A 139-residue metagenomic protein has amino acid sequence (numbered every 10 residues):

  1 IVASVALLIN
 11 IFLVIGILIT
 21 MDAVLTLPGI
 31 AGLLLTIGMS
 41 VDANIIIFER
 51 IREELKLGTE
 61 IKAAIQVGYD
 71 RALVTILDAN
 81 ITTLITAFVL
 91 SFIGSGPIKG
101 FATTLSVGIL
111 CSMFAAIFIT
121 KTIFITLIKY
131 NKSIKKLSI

Functional and structural regions predicted by a protein language model:
I1-A3, M39-N44, L77-N80: Short helix-coil transition sites and intra-membrane helix breaks within transmembrane domains of multi-pass
I1-P28, F92-P97: Interfacial segments of transmembrane alpha-helices in multi-pass membrane proteins
A6, D22, I30, M39-S40 (+2 more regions): Short, ordered loop/turn segments at secondary-structure junctions
L7-I11, I30-N44, F88, V107-L110: Hydrophobic transmembrane alpha-helices
G16, E53-I139: Hydrophobic alpha-helical transmembrane segments of membrane transport and translocation systems, primarily multi-pass
P28, L35, M39, I51-E53 (+2 more regions): Charge-rich, low-complexity intrinsically disordered segments
V41-N44, F48-R52, K121: Membrane-embedded alpha-helices of multi-pass transport/permease systems
